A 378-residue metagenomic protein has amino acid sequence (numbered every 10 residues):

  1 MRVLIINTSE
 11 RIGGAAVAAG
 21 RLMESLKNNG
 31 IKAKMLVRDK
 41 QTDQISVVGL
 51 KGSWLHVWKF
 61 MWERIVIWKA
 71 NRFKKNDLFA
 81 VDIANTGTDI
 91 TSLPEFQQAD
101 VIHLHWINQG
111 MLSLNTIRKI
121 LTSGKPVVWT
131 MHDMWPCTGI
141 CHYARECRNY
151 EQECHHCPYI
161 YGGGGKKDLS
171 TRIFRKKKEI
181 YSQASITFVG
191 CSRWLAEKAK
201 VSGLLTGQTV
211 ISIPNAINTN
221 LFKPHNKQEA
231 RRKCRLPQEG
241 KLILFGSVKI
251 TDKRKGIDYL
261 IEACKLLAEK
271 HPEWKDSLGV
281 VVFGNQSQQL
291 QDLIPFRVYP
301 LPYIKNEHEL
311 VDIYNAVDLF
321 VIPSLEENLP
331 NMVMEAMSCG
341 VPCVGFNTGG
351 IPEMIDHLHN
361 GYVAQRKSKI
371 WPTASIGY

Functional and structural regions predicted by a protein language model:
T138-Y143, G164-S212, I217-L221, K227: A short, active-site helix/loop in glycosyltransferases that binds the activated sugar's phosphate group
K223-L236: A short helix/loop element that forms part of the nucleotide-sugar donor recognition site in Leloir-type
P237-K255, I261-K265: Conserved donor-binding/catalytic core segment of Leloir-type glycosyltransferases
H271-S277, V282-V311: Nucleotide-activated donor-binding/catalytic signature segment of Leloir-type glycosyltransferases, i.e., the conserved
D312-V317: Short alpha-helical donor nucleotide-sugar binding micro-motif in glycosyltransferases
L325: Aromatic "clamp/platform" in nucleotide-sugar-dependent glycosyltransferases that forms part of the donor/acceptor
P342-G345: Short hydrophobic beta-strand element within catalytic cores of glycosyltransferases and related nucleotide-activated
P352-I376: Change "using UDP/GDP/dTDP sugars" to "using nucleotide sugars
